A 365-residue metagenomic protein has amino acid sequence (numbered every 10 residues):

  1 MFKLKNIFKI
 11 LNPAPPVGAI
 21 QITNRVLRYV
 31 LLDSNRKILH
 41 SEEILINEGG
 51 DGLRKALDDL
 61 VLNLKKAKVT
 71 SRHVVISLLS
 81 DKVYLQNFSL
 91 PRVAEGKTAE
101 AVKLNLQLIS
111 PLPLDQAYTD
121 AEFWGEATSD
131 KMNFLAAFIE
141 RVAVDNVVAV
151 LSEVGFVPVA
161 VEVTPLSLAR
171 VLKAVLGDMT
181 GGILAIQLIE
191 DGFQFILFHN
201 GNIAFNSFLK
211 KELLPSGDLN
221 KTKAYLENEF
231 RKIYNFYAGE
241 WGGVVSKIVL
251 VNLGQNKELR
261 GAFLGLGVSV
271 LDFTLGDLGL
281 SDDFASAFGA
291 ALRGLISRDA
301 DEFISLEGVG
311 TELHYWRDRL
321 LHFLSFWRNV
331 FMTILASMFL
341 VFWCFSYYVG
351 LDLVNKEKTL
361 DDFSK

Functional and structural regions predicted by a protein language model:
M1-S364: Hydrophobic/aromatic-enriched cytosolic interaction surfaces used to assemble or bind macromolecules
